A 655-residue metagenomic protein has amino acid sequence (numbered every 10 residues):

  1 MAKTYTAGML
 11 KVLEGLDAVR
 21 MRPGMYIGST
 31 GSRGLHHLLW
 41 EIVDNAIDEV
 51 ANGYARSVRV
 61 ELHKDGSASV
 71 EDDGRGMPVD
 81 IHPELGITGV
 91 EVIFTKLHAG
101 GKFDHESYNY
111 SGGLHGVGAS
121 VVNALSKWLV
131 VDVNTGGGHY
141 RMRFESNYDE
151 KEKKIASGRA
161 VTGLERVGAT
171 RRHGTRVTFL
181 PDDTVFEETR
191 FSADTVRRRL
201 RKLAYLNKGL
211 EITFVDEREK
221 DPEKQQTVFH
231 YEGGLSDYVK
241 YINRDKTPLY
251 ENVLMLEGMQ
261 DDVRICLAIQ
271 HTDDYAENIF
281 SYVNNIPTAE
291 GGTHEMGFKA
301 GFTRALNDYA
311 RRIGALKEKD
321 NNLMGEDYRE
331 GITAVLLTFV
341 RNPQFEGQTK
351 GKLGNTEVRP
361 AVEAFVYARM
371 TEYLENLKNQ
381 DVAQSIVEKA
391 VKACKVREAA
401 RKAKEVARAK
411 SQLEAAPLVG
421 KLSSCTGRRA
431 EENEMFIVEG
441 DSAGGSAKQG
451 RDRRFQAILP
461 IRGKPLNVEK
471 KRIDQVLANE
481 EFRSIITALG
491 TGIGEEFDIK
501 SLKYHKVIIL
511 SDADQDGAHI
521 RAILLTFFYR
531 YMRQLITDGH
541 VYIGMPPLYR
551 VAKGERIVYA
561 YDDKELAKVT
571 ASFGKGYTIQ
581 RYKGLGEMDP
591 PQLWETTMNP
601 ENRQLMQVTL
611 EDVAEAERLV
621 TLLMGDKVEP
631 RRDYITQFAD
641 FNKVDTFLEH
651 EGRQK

Functional and structural regions predicted by a protein language model:
M1-M9, L16, W40, D48-V50 (+12 more regions): GHKL-family ATPase ATP-binding module
M21-W40: Conserved short strand/loop->alpha-helix "switch" segment adjacent to the catalytic nucleotide/phosphoryl-transfer site
D48-E49, G76-M77, Q515-D516: Residues immediately C-terminal
M77-G100: Short conserved segment of the HATPase_c
I93, A99-H105, S157-T162, F298 (+2 more regions): Surface-exposed acidic, glycine/proline-enriched linker/cap segments that occur as 15-30-residue helix-coil
K395-E414, R429-E434, G445, Q449-R451 (+2 more regions): C-terminal interaction appendages of subunits in large macromolecular complexes
